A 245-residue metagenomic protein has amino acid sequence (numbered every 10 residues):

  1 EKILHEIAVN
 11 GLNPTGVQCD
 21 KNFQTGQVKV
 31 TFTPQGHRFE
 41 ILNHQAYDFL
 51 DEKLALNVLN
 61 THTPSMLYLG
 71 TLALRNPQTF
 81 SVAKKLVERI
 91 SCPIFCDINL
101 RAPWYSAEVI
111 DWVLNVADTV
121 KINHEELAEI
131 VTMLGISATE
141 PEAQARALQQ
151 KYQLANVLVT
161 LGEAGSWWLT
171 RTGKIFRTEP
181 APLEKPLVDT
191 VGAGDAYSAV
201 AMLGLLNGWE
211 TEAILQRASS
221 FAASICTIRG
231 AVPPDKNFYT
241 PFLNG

Functional and structural regions predicted by a protein language model:
E1-T71, L243-G245: Conserved N-terminal subdomain of the carbohydrate kinase-like
N13, P93, I175: Residue-level detector of anion-binding/catalytic polar loops
P34, Q45, L100-A102, E126 (+2 more regions): Glycine-rich beta-alpha junction loops
A55-N57, A83, I110, L187: Acidic, amphipathic alpha-helical patches
M66-A143, A164-S166: Conserved beta-alpha-beta core of the PfkB/ribokinase-like small-molecule kinase fold
L134, A138-G245: Conserved phosphate-binding/catalytic region of the ribokinase-like
